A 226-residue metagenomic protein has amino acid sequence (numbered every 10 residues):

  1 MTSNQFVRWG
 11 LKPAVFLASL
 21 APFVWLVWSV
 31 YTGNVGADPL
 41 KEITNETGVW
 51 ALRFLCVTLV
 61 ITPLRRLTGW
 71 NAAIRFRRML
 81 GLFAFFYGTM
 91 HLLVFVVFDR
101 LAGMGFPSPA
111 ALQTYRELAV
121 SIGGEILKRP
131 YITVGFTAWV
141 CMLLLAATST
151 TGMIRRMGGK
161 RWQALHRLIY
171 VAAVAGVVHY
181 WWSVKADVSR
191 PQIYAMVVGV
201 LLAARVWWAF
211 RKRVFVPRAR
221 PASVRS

Functional and structural regions predicted by a protein language model:
M1-S226: Membrane-embedded alpha-helical bundles that constitute the cytochrome b-like, heme-associated redox core of multi-pass
